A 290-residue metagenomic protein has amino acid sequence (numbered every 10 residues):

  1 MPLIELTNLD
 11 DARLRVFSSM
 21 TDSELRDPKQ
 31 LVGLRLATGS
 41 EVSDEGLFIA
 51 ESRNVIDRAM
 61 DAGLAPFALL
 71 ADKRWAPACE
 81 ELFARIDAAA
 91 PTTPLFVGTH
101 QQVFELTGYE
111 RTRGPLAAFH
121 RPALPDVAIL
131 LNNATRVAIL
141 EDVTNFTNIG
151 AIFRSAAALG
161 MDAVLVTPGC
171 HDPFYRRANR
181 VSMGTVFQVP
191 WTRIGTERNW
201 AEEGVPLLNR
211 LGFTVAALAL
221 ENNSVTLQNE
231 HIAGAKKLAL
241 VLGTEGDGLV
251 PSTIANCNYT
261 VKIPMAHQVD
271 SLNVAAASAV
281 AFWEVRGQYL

Functional and structural regions predicted by a protein language model:
M1-E80, C170-H171: Boundary-proximal intrinsically disordered activation/regulatory segments immediately upstream of a helical core
I4, N54, A88, T92 (+2 more regions): RNA substrate-binding interface of SAM-dependent RNA methyltransferases
R74-W75, H100-Q102, G169-H171, I194-E197 (+2 more regions): Short, acidic/turn-prone active-site loops that include or flank metal/cofactor- and phosphate-binding residues
A78-P91, T253: Short, aromatic/basic amphipathic alpha-helical patches
I86-A88, P115, V181-T185, A233-K236: Short, hinge-like loop/turn segments at secondary-structure boundaries
P115-A117, S155-L159, P173-V186, P251-L290: Structured adenosyl-cofactor binding patch, chiefly the S-adenosyl-L-methionine
A216-Q268: Active-site/ligand-binding-proximal alpha/beta "capping" segment
